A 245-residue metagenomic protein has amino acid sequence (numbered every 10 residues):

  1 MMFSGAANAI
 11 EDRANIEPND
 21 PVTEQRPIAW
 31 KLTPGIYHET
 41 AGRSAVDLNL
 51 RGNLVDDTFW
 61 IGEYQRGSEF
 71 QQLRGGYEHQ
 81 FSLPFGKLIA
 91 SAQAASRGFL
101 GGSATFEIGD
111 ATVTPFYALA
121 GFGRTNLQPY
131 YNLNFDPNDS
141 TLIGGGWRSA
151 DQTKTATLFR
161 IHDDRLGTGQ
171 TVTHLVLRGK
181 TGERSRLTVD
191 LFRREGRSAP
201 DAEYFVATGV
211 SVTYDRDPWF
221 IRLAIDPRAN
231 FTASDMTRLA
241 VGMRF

Functional and structural regions predicted by a protein language model:
M1-A29, R244-F245: Cleavable N-terminal export/targeting peptides
E17, Q25-D57: Beta-barrel outer-membrane channel/assembly domains of diderm bacteria
R26, I61-T168, L175-G179, V189-E195 (+3 more regions): Outer-membrane pore/translocation modules
S44, D139-T141, T171, V206 (+1 more regions): Exposed loop/turn and edge beta-strand positions of beta-sandwich/beta-sheet ligand-binding modules
L48, G75, V210-R216, A233-F245: Outer-membrane beta-barrel "beta-signal"
T208-V210, W219-A224: C-terminal transmembrane helix-loop-helix hairpin of multi-pass membrane proteins
